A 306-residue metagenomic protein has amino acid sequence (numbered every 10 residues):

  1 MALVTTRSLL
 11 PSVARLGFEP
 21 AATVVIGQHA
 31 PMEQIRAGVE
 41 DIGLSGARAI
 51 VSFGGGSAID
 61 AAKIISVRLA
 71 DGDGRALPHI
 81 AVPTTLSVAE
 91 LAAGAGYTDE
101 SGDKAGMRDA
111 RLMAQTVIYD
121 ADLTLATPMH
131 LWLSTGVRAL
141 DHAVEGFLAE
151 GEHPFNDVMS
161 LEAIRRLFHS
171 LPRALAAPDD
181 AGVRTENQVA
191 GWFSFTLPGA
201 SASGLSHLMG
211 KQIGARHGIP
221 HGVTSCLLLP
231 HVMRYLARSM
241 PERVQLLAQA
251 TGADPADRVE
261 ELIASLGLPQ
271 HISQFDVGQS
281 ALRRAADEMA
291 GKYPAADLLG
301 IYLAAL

Functional and structural regions predicted by a protein language model:
M1-A49, I272: ATP/NTP phosphate-donor binding region
L9-S12, M32-I35, S57-I64, V88-A92 (+1 more regions): Short glycine/serine/threonine-rich phosphate/pyrophosphate-binding segments that cradle anionic phosphate groups
I42-L86: A short, small-residue-rich loop immediately preceding and capping a beta-strand
V67-F155, R243-L246: A glycine/threonine-rich phosphate-anchoring loop and its flanking beta-alpha core in nucleotide/phosphate-binding
L140-V144, N187-F195, L229, V259 (+3 more regions): Short alpha-helical scaffolding segments that buttress acidic/His motifs in well-ordered protein cores
G146-R258: Active-site segments that bind and position negatively charged phosphate/pyrophosphate groups
A250-L306: C-terminal charged capping/lid subdomain of soluble metabolic enzymes
